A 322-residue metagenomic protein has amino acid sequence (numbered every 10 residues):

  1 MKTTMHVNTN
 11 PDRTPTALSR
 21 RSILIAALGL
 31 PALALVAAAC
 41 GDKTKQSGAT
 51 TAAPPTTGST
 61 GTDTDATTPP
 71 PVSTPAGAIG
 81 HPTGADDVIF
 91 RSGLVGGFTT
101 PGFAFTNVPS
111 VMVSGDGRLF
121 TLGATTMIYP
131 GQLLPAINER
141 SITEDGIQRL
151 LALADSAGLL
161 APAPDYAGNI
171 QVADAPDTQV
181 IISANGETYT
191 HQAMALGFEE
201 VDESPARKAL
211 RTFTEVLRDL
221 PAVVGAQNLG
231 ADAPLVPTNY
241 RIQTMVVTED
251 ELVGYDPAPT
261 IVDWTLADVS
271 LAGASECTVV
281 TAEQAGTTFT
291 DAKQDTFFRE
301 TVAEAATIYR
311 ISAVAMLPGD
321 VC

Functional and structural regions predicted by a protein language model:
M1-L18, I25-A37: N-terminal secretory signal peptides
C40-T50: Bacterial lipoprotein signal-peptidase II cleavage site
P55-S59, D65-F103, L160-C322: Short, well-ordered, aromatic-rich surface patches in folded extracellular/luminal domains
F103-A124: Short, flexible N-terminal segments of the mature chain
G115-D116, E144-I147, I182-T188: A short, structured loop/turn motif at beta-sheet edges
R118, G123-I137: Acidic/histidine-rich, surface-exposed loop or edge segments in extracytoplasmic proteins
D145-G168: Short, internal acidic amphipathic alpha-helical interface segments that mediate docking to partner proteins
